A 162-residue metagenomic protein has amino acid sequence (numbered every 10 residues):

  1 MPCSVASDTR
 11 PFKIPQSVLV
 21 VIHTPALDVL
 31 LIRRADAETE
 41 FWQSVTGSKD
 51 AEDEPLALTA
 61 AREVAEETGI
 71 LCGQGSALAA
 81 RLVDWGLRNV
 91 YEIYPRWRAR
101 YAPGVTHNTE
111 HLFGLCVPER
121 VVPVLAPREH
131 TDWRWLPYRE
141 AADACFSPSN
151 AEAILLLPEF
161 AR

Functional and structural regions predicted by a protein language model:
P2-L30, S48, E52: Conserved N-terminal beta-strand and adjoining loop/helix that marks the start of the Nudix/MutT-like hydrolase domain
R10-F12, V21, P103-V105, V124-A126: Short secondary-structure boundary/capping segments
V21, L30-I32, H111-L115: Short, hydrophobic/aromatic-rich beta-strand segments within well-structured domains
T24-G73, L78-R81: Conserved Nudix-box catalytic region and its N-terminal flanking loop in Nudix hydrolases and closely related
Q43, H107, W135: Short aromatic/basic micro-patch
I70-V121: Active-site segment of metal-dependent pyrophosphate-handling enzymes, primarily the Nudix hydrolase catalytic core
E110-I154: NUDIX/MutT-family hydrolases
L156-A161: C-terminal alpha-helix
